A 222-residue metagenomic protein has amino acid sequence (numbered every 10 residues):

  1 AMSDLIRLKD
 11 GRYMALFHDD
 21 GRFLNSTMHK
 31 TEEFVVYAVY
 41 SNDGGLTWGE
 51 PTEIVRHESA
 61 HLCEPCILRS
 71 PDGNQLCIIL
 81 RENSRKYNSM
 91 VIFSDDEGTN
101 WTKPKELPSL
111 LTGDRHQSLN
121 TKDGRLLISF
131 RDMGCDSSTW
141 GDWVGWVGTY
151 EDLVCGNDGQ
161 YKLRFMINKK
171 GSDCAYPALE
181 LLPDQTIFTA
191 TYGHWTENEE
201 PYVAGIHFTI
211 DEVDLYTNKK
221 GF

Functional and structural regions predicted by a protein language model:
A1-F222: Asp-box/BNR beta-propeller blade signature and adjacent active/binding-site loops in extracellular glycan-interacting
